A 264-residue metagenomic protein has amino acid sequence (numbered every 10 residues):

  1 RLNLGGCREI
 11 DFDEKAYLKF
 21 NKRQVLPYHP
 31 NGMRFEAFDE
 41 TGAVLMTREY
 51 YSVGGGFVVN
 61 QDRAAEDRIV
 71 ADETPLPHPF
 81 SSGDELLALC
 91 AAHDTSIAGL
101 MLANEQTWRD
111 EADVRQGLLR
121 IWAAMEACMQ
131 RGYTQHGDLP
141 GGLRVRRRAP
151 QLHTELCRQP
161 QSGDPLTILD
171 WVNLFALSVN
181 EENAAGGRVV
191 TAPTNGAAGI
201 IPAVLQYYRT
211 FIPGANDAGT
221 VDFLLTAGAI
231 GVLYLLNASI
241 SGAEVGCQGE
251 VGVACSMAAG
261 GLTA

Functional and structural regions predicted by a protein language model:
R1-D11, G219-A264: A structural-propensity feature for long, helix-poor, extended segments
L2-Q161: C-terminal regulatory domains involved in ligand/effector binding and gene-expression control
K19-K22, D94-S96, N183, V190 (+3 more regions): Functionally constrained cores in energy, signaling, and assembly domains
V25-H29, E181-A184, C255: Solvent-exposed alpha-helices and their adjacent loops that cap or buttress functional pockets in soluble metabolic
N31-M33, A197, G249: Structural beta-strand/beta-sheet cores of well-ordered domains, especially the beta-sheet scaffolds that support
V58, A197-A198, A259: Residues in flexible loops and secondary-structure boundaries
R109-G246: Accessory "access/gating" subregions that flank catalytic or transport cores
